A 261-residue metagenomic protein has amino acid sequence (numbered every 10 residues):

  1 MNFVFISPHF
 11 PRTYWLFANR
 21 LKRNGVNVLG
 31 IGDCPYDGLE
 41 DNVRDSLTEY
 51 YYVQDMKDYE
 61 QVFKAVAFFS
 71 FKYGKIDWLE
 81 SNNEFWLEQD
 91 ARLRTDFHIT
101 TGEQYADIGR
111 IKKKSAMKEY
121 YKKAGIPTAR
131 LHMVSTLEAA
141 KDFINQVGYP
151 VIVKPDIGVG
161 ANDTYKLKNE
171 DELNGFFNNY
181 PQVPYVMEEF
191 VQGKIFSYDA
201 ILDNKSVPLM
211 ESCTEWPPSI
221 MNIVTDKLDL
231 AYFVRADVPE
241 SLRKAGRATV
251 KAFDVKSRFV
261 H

Functional and structural regions predicted by a protein language model:
M1-A106: ATP-binding N-terminal substructure of ATP-dependent carboxylate-amine bond-forming enzymes
T13-W15, W86-D90, A140, L173 (+2 more regions): Short, well-ordered alpha-helical microsegments
L21, F69-S70, L93, F143 (+4 more regions): Hydrophobic helix-cap positions at the C-terminus of alpha-helices in RecA-like/P-loop ATPase nucleotide-binding cores
G38-D41, E60-F63, G109-A116, D163 (+1 more regions): Short, charged, surface-exposed secondary-structure boundary motifs
R110-Q192, N204, Y232-K244, A248: Active-site nucleotide/adenylate-binding loops and adjacent lid/helix of ATP-dependent enzymes
Y180-P184, F190-Y232, P239-H261: Phosphate-binding core of ATP-grasp and ATP-grasp-like enzymes
